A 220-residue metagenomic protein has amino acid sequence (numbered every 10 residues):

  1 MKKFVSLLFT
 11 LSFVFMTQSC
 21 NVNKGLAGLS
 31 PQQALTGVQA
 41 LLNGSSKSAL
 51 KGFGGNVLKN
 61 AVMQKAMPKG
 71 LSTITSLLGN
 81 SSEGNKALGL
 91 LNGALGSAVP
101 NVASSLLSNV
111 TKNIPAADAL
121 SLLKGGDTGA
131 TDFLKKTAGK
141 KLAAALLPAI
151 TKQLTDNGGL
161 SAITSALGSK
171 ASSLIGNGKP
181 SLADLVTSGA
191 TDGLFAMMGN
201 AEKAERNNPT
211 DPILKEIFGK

Functional and structural regions predicted by a protein language model:
M1-F4: Positively charged n-region of N-terminal signal peptides that target proteins for export
S6-V14: Hydrophobic helical h-region of N-terminal Sec-dependent signal peptides in bacterial secretory/periplasmic proteins
F15-S19: C-terminal motif of bacterial Sec signal peptides marking the signal peptidase cleavage site
N21-K24: Bacterial signal peptide processing site
A27-L78: Post-signal-peptide N-terminal segment of Sec-exported extracytoplasmic proteins
G89-Q153: Mid-length scaffold segments of soluble, non-membrane domains
K141, A145-G189: An amphipathic alpha-helical core segment
G189-K220: A cross-kingdom marker for long, charged
